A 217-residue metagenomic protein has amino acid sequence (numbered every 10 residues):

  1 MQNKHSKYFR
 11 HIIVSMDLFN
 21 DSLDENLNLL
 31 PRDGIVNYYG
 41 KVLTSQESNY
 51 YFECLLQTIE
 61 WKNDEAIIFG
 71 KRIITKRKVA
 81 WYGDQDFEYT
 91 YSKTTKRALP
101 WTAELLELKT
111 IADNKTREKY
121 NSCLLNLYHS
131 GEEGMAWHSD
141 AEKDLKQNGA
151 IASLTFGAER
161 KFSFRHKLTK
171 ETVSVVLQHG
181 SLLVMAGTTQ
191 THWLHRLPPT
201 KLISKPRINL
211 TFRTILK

Functional and structural regions predicted by a protein language model:
H5-K217: Non-heme Fe(II) oxygenase metal-center motifs and adjacent flexible, charged/small-residue loops
